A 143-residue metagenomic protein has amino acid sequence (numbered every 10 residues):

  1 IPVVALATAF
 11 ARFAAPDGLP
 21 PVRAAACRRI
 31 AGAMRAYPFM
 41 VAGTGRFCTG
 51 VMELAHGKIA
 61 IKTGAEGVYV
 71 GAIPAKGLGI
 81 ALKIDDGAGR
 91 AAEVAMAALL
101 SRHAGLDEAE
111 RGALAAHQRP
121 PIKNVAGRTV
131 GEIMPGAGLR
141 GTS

Functional and structural regions predicted by a protein language model:
I1-A5: Mid-domain, small-residue-enriched loop/turn segments at the edges of structured enzyme/sensor domains
T8: Structured-RNA-binding interfaces characteristic of tRNA pseudouridine synthases
A11-S143: Structured C-terminal helix/loop/strand segments within mature extracytoplasmic catalytic/sensor domains
